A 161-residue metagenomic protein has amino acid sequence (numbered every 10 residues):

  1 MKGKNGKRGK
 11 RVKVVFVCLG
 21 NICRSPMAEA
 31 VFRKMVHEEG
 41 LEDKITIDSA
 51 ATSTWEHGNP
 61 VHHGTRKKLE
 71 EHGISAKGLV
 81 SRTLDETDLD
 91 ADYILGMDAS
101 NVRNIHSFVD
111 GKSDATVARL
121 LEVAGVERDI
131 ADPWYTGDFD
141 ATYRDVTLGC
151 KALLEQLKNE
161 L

Functional and structural regions predicted by a protein language model:
K2-A91, E155-L161: Conserved active-site segments centered on acidic
S25, D98-A99: Helix N-cap/beta->alpha junction signal
Y93, A99-L161: Phosphate-binding/catalytic loops
